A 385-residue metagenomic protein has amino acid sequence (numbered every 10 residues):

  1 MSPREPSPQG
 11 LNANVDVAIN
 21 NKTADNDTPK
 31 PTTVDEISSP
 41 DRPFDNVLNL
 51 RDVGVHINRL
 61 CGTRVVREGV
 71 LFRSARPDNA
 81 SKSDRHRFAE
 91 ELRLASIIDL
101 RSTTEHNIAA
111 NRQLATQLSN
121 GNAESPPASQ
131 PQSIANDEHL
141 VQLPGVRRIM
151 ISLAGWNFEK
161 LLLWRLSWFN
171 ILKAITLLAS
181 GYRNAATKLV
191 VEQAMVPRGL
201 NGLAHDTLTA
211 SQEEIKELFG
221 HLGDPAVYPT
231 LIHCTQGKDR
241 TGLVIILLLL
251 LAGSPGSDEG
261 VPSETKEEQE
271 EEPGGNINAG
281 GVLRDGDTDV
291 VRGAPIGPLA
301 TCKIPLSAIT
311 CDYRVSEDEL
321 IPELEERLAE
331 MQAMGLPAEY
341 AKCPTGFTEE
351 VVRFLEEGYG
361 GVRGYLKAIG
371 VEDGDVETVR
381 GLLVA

Functional and structural regions predicted by a protein language model:
S2-L231, V244-A385: Cys-dependent protein tyrosine phosphatase-like superfamily
C234: Short cysteine clusters
G237: Substrate/cofactor-recognition hotspot
